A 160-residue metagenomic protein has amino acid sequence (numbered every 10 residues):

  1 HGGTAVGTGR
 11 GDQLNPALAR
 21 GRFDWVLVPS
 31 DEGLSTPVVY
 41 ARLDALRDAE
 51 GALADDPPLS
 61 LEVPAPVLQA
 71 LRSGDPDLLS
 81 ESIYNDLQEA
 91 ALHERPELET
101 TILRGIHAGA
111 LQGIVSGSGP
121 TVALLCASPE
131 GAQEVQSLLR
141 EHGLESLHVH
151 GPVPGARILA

Functional and structural regions predicted by a protein language model:
G2, G7-Q112, H148-A160: Conserved, helical-rich catalytic subdomain that frames metal- and/or nucleotide-binding sites in enzyme alpha/beta
P29, A123-A127: Short hydrophobic/aromatic beta-strand micro-patches that form the beta-sheet surface supporting nucleotide- or nucleic
V39-A41, A127, Q136-S137: Short amphipathic alpha-helical segments
I114-V115, L124: Conserved SAM-binding loop
E130-A160: RNase H-like, two-metal
